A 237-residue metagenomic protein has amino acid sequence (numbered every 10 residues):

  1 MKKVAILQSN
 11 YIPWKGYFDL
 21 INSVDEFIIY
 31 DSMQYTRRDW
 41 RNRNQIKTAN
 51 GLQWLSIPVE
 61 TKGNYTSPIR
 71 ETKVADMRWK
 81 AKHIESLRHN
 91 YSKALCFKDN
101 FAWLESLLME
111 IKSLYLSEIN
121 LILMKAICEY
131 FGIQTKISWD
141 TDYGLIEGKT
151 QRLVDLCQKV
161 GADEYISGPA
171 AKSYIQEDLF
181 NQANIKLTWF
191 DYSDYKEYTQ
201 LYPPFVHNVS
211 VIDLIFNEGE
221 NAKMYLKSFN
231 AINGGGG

Functional and structural regions predicted by a protein language model:
M1-G237: Residues lining hydrophobic/aromatic ligand-binding pockets adjacent to catalytic sites
